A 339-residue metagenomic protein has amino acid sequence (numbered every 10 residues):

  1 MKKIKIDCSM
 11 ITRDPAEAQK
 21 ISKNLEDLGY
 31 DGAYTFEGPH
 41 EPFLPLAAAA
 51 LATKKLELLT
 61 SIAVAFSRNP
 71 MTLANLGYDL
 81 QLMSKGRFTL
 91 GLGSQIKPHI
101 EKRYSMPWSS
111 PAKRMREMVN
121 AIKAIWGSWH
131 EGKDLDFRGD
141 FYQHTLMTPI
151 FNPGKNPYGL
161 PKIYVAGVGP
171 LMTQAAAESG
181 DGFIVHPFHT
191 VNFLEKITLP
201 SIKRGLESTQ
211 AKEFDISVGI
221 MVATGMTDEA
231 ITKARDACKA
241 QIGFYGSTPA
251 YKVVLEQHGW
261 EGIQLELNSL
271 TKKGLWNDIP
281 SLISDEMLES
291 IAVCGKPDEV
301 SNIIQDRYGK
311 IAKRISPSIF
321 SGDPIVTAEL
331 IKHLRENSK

Functional and structural regions predicted by a protein language model:
M1-K339: Active-site-adjacent structural elements that line small-molecule/cofactor binding pockets in enzymes
